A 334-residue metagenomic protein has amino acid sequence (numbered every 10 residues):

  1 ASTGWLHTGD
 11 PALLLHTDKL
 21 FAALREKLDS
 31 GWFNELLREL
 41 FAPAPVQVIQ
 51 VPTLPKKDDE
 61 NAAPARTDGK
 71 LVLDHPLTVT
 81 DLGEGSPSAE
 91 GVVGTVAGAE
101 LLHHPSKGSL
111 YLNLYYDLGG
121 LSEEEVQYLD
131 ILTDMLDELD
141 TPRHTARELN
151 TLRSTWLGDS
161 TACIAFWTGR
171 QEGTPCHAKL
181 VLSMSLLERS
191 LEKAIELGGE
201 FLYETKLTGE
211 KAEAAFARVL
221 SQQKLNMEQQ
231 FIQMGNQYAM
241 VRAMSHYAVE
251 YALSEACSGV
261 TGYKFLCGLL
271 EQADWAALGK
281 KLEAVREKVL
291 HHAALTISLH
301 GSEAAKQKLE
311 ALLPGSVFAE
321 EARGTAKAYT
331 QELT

Functional and structural regions predicted by a protein language model:
A1-R25, P45-P55, L102, K107-Q272 (+1 more regions): M16 family metallopeptidases and their MPP-like homologs
T3-Q127, K264-T334: Proteolytic maturation boundary segments
